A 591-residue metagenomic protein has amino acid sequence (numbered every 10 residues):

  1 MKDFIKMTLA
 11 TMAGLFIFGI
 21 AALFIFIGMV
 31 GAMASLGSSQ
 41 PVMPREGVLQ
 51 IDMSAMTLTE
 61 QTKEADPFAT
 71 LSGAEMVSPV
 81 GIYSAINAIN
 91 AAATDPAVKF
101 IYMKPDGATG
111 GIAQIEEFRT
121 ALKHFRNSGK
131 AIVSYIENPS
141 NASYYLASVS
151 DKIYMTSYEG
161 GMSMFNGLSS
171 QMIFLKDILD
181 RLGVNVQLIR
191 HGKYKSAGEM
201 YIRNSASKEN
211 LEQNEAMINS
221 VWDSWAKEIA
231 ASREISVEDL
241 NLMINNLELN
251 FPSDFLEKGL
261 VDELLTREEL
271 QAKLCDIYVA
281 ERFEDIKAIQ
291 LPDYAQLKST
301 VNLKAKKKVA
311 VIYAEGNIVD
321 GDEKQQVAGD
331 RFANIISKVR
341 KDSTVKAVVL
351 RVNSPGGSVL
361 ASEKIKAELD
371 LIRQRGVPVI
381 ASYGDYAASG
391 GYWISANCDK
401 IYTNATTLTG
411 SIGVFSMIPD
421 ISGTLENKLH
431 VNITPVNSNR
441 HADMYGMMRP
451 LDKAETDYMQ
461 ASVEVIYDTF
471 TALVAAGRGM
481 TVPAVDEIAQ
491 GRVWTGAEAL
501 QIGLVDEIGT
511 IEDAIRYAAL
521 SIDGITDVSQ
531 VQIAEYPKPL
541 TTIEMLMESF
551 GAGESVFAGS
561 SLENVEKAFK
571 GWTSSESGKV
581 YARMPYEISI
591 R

Functional and structural regions predicted by a protein language model:
K2-V42, E46: N-terminal type II signal-anchor transmembrane helix that functions as the membrane-insertion/stop-transfer segment
I5-T8, M12, N214, F332 (+1 more regions): Hydrophobic alpha-helical elements at and bordering transmembrane segments of multi-pass membrane proteins
Q40-V42, L49-L175, V301-T424: Cleft-lining beta-strand/loop regions that shape enzyme active-site pockets
K176-K273, S422-I502, D506-I522, T526-V528: Charged, glycine-interspersed solvent-exposed loop segments at helix/strand-loop junctions that cap or gate access
A231-S232, D262-K306, F415, T471-G477 (+1 more regions): C-terminal long alpha-helix characteristic of the crotonase
K304-T344, S462, Y536-R591: Intrinsic disorder and flexible/low-complexity segments
Y313-G316, V352-S354, A381-D385, A405-T407 (+8 more regions): Active-site proximal loops enriched in glycine and acidic residues that flank catalytic Cys/His/Asp and coordinate
V359-K364, E498-Q501, M545-S549: Short glycine/threonine-rich loop-to-helix capping motif typified by GTGT followed within a few residues by an Asp-Pro
